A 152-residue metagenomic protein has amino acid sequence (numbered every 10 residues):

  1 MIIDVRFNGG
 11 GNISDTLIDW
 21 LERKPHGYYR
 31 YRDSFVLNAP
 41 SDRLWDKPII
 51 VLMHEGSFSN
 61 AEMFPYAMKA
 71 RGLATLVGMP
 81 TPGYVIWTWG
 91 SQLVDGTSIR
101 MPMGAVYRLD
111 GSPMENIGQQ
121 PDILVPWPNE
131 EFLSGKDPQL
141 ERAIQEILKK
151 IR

Functional and structural regions predicted by a protein language model:
I2, R6-K136, L140-E141, Q145-E146: Conserved acidic, small-residue-rich alpha-beta core segments centered on
I147-R152: Conserved functional hotspot residues or short segments at active or partner-binding sites across diverse domains
